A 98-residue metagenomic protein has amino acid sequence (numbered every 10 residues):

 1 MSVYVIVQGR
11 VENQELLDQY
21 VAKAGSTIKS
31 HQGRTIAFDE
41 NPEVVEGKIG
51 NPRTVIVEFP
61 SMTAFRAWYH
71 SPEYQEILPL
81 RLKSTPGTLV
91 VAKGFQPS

Functional and structural regions predicted by a protein language model:
M1-T54, P60-H70, Y74, K93-S98: Short S/T/G/P-rich N-terminal loop/turn motif that feeds into the first structured element of a domain
S26-T27, L80-K83: Short, conserved catalytic or adaptor-binding loops enriched in Gly and charged residues
R53-V55, G87-T88: Generic beta-strand structural signal
I77: Arg/Lys-rich, often Gly-containing low-complexity segments of ribosomal proteins
L82-S98: C-terminal end-helix/capping segment
